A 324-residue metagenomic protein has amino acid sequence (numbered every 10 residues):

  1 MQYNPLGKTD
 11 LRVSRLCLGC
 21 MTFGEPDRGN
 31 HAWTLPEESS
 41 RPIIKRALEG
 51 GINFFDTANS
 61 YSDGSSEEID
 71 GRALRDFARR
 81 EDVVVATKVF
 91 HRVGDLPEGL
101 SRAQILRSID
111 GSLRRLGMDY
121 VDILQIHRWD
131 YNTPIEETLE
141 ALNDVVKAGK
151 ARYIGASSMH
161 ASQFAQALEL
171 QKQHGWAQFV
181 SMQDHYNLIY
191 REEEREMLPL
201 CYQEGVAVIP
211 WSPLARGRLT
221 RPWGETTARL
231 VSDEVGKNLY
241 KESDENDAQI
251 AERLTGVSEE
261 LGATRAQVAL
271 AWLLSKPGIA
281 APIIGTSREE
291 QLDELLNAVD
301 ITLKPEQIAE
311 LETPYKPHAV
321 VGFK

Functional and structural regions predicted by a protein language model:
M1-V83: N-terminal binding-site loop/beta-alpha segment at the start of enzyme catalytic domains that lines or forms
S14-R15, R80-V83, T87, D119-I123 (+4 more regions): Short acidic capping loops at alpha-helix termini that bridge into adjacent secondary structure
M21-F23, A58-S60, K88-R92, I126-W129 (+3 more regions): Active-site beta-loop-alpha junctions enriched in small/polar residues
G24-E38, R92-L106, H127, N132: Active-site mouth loops of central-metabolism enzymes
W33-A47, L100-L116, F164-E169: Short, acidic/polar
A73-D82, R114-G117, V146, L168-H174: Acidic (Asp/Glu)-rich catalytic clusters
L113-T133: Active-site groove signature of glycoside hydrolases
T133-T313: Beta/alpha (TIM)-barrel catalytic core signal, keyed to glycine-rich beta->alpha loops juxtaposed to Asp/Glu that bind
